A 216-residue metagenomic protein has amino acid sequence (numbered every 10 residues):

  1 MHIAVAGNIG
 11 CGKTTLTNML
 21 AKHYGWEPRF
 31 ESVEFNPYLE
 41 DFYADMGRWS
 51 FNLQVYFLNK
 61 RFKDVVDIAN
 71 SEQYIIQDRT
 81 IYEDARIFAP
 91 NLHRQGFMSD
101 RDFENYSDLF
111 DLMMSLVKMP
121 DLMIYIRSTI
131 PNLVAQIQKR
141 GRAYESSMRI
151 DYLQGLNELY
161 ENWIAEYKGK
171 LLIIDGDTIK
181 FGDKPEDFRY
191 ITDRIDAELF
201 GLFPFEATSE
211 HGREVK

Functional and structural regions predicted by a protein language model:
V5: Hydrophobic anchor at the beta1->P-loop junction of P-loop NTPases
N8: P-loop (Walker A) phosphate-binding loop of NTP-binding proteins
K13: Conserved lysine of the Walker
L16-T17: Post-Walker A alpha-helix
K22-K60: Conserved substrate/cofactor phosphate-moiety recognition/catalytic segment in nucleotide-dependent phosphotransferases
W49, L53-K118: Glycine-rich phosphate-binding loop used to anchor ATP phosphates in small-molecule kinases, encompassing both
I87-L159: A glycine- and Lys/Arg-enriched "phosphate-lid" helix/loop adjacent to the NTP-binding pocket of small-molecule kinases
V134-K216: NTP-dependent small-molecule kinase module
